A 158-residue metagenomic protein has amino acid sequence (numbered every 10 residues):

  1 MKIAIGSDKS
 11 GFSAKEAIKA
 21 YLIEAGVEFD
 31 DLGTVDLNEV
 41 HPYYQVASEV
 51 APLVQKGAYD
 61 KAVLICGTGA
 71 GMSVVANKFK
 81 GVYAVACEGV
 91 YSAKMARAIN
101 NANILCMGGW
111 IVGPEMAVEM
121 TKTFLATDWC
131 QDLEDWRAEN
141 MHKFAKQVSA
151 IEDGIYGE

Functional and structural regions predicted by a protein language model:
K2-G6, S10-S13, V90-E158: C-terminal binding/interaction regions
G6, D30-G33, A62-C66: Short, conserved beta-strand edge motifs with alternating hydrophobic and charged residues
S13-A25: Short, solvent-exposed amphipathic alpha-helices that sit in or adjacent to ligand/effector-binding or catalytic
E16-K19, V74-K78, V118-E119: Short amphipathic alpha-helical segments
A25, F79-K80, N100: Short, structured coil segments at secondary-structure junctions
E28-V40: A short beta-strand-loop structural module common to alpha/beta enzyme folds
V46, V50-C87: Helix-adjacent hinge/juxtasegments
